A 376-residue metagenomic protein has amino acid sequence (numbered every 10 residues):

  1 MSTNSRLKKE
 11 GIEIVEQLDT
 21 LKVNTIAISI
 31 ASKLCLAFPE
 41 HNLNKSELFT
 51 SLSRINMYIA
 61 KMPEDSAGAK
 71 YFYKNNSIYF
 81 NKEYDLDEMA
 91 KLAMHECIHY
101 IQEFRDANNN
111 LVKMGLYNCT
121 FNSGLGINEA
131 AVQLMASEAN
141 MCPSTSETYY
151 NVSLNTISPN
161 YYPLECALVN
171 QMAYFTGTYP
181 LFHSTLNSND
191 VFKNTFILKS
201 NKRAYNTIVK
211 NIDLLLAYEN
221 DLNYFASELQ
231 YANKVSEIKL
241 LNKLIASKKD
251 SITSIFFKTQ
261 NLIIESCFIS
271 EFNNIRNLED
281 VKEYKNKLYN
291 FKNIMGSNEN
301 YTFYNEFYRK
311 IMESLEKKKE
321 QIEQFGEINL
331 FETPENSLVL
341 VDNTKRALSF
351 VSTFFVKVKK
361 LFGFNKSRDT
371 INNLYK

Functional and structural regions predicted by a protein language model:
M1-S5, V132, I328-K376: Non-Sec secretion/translocation targeting segments of pathogen effectors
K8, L154-F325: Pan-zinc metallopeptidase signature
E10-I78, K82-L86, A107: Auxiliary, metal-adjacent structural segments of Zn-dependent hydrolase domains
Q17-N42, D65-G68, L116-Y117, F121 (+10 more regions): Low-complexity, repetitive regions of proteins mediating host interaction that are extracellular, surface-exposed
D19, V23, A90, G124 (+1 more regions): Hydrophobic (often cysteine-bearing) scaffold residues that line and stabilize catalytic clefts of nucleotide/cofactor
K91-A107, Q133, S137: Active-site recognition of the HExxH zinc-binding catalytic motif
L111-M114: Extended compositionally biased segments used for macromolecular assembly or nucleic-acid engagement
L116-Y162: Post-HExxH zinc-binding segment in Zn-dependent metallohydrolases
